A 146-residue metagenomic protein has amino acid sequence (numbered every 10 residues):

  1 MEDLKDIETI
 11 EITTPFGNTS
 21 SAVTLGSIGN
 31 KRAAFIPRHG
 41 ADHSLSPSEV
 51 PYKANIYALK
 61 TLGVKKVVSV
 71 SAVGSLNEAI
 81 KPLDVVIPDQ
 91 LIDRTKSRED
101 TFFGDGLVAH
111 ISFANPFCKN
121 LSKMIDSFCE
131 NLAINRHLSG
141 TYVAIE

Functional and structural regions predicted by a protein language model:
M1-F113: Metabolite-binding pocket within alpha/beta catalytic cores that recognizes anionic/polar moieties
P116-E146: Active-site rim beta-loop-alpha module in soluble metabolic enzymes
